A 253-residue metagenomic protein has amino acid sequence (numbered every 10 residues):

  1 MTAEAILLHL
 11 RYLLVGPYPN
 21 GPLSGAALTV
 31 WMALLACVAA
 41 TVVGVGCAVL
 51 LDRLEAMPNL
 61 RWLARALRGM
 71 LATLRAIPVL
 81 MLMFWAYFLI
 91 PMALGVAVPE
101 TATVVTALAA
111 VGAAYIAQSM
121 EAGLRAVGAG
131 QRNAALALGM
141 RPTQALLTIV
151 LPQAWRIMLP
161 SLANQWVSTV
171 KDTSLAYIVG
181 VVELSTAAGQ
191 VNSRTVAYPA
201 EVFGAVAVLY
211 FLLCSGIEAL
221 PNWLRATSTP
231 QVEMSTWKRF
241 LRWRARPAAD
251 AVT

Functional and structural regions predicted by a protein language model:
M1-T253: Transmembrane alpha-helices and adjacent helix-loop boundaries
